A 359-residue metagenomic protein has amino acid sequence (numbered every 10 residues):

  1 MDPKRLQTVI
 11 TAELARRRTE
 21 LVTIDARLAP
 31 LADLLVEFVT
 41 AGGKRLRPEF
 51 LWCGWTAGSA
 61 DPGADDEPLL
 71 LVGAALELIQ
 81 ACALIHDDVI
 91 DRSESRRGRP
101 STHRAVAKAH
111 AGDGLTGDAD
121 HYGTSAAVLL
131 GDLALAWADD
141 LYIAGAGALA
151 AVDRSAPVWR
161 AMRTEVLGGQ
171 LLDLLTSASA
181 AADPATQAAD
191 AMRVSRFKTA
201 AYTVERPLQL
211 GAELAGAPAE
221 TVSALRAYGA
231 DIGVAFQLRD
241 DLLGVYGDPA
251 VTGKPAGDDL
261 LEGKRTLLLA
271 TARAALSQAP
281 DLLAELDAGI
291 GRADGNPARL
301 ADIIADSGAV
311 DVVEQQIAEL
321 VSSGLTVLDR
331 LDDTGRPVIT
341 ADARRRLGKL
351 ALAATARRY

Functional and structural regions predicted by a protein language model:
M1-L76, A81, I85-H86, I90-D120 (+5 more regions): Conserved N-terminal diphosphate/IPP-binding helix and adjacent helical/loop segment of trans-prenyltransferase domains
F50, A138, G169, L269 (+2 more regions): Residue-level signal for inorganic ion chemistry
W55-A60, S179, G211-E220, L243-V251 (+2 more regions): C-terminal helix-coil-helix/basic helical segment that borders enzyme active sites and/or dimer interfaces and provides
A57-D65, D139-V158, A178-D190, Q209-L225 (+1 more regions): Inter-helical turn/loop segments and adjacent helix faces that build the functional surface of alpha-helical bundle
L69-R97, P157-G168, A201, E205 (+4 more regions): Active-site alpha-helical segments that house and flank conserved acidic catalytic motifs for diphosphate chemistry
R97-G131, A181-A200, S223, A227 (+2 more regions): Divalent-cation-assisted or electrostatically stabilized phosphate/pyrophosphate-binding catalytic cores
A146-L167, L171-L172, A185, P218-T221 (+2 more regions): Histidine/acidic-rich helix-loop-helix segments that form or flank divalent-metal centers in metalloenzyme catalytic
D302-Y359: C-terminal charged capping/lid subdomain of soluble metabolic enzymes
